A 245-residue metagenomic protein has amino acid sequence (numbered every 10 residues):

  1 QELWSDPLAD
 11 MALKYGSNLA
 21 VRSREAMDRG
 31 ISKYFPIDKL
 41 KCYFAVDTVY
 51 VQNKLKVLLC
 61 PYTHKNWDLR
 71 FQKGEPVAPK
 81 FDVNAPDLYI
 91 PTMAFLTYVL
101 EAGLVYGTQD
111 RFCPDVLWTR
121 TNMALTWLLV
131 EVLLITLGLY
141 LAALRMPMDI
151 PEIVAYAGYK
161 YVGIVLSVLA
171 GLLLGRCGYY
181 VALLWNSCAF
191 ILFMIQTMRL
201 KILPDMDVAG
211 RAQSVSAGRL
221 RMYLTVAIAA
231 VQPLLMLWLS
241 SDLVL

Functional and structural regions predicted by a protein language model:
Q1-Y50, K56, C60: Terminal intrinsically disordered, low-complexity, charge-rich regions
A9, N18-R22, R29-K33, I37 (+6 more regions): A generic structural signal for ordered alpha-helices
D10, V49-Y50, K73, V162-S167: A generic structural signal for solvent-exposed, polar alpha-helical segments
A12-L13, L19-A20, L58-P61, V83-A94 (+8 more regions): Alpha-helical multipass membrane-protein architecture
A20-A26, L104-Y106, R120-T121, V162-G163: Short, functional N-terminal and low-complexity linear motifs
P36-P147: Selected alpha-helical membrane-embedding segments in polytopic membrane proteins
T136-V244: Hydrophobic alpha-helical transmembrane segments and adjacent short intramembrane/lumenal linkers of inner/organellar
